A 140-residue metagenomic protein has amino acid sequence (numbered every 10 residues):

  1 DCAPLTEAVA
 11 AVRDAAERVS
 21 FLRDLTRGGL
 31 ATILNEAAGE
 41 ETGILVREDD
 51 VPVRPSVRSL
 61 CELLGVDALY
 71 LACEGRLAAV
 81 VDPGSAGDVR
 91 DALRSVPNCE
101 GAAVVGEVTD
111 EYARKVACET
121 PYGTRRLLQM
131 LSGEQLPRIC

Functional and structural regions predicted by a protein language model:
D1-C73: Active-site-proximal betaalpha loop/short-helix elements that scaffold phosphoryl/nucleotidyl transfer chemistry
R13, A86, G106-T109: Acidic, surface-exposed loops and disordered segments
L30-A31, P55-V57, G87-R90, E111-A117 (+1 more regions): Short active-site-adjacent structural elements
L64-G75, P121-L131: A polyampholytic, Gly/Pro-enriched intrinsically disordered region
V81-G87: Helix N-cap motif at beta-to-alpha junctions
D88-N98: Short amphipathic alpha-helices in soluble, non-transmembrane regions that often serve as interface/regulatory elements
V96-C140: Acidic, Ser/Thr/Pro-rich beta/coil linker or hinge segments at domain junctions
